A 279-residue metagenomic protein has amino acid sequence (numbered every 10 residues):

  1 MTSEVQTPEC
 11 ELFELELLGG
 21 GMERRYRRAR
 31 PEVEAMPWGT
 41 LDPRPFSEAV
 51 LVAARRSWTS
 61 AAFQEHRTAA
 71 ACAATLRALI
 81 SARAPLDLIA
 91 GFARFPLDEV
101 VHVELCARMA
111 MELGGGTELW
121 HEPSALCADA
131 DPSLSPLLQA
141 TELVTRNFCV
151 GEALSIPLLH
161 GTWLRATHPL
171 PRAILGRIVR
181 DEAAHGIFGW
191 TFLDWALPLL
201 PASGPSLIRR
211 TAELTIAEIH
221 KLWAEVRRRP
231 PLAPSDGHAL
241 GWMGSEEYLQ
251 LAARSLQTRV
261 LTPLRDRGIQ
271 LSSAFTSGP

Functional and structural regions predicted by a protein language model:
M1-P279: Non-heme di-metal
